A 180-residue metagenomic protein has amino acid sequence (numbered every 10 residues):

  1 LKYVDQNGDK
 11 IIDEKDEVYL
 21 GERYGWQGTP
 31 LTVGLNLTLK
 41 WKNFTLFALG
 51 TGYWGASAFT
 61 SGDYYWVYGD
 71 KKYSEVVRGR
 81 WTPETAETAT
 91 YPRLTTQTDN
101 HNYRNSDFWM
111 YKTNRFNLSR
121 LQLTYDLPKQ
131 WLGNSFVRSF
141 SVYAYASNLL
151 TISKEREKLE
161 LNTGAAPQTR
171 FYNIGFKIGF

Functional and structural regions predicted by a protein language model:
L1-F47, P92-T113, N117-R120, T124-L132: Outer-membrane beta-barrel transmembrane strand signature
N7-I11, V67-G79, N162-R170: Surface-exposed loop/turn segments flanking beta-strands in extracellular/periplasmic regions
K40, T51-Y53, Y145-L149, G179: Outer-membrane beta-barrel pore domains and translocons
W41-F44, V137-S139, T169-F171: Strand-connecting loop/turn motifs
T45, W54-A58, L150-S153: Flexible loop/turn segments at secondary-structure boundaries
A48, V142-A144, F176: Membrane-embedded beta-strand positions of outer-membrane beta-barrel proteins
Y53-S141, A146: Extracytoplasmic gating/loop element in the C-terminal half of outer-membrane beta-barrel translocons and assembly
R80, Y103, L149-F180: C-terminal beta-signal and terminal closure region of outer-membrane beta-barrel proteins
